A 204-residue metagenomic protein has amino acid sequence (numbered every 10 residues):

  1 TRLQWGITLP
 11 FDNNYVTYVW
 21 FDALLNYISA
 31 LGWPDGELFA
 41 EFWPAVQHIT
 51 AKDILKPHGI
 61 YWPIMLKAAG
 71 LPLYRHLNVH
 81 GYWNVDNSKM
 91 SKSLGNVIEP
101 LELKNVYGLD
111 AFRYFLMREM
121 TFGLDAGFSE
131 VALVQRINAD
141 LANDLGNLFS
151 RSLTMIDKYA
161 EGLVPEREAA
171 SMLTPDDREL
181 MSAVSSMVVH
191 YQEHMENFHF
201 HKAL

Functional and structural regions predicted by a protein language model:
T1-E161, P165, N197, A203: Structured secondary-structure scaffolds
A160-Q192: Acidic, turn-prone loop/beta-hairpin segments
